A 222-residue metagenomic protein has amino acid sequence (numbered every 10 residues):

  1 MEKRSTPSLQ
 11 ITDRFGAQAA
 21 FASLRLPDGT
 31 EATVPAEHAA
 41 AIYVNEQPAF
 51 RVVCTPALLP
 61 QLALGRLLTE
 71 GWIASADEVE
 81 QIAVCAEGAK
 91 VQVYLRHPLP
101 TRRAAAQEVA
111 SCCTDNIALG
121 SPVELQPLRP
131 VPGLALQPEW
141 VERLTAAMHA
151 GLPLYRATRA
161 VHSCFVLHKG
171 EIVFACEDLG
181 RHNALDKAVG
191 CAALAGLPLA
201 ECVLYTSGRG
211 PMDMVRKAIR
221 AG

Functional and structural regions predicted by a protein language model:
E2-S163, L167-H168, F174: Intrinsically disordered, low-complexity regions enriched in acidic/Ser/Thr/Pro/Gln residues
A57-L58, L67-L68, G180-H182, G190-L194 (+1 more regions): Short, solvent-exposed amphipathic alpha-helical segments in soluble enzyme and RNA/protein-processing domains
L58, Q137-W140, L144, R181-A184 (+2 more regions): General structural feature for long, well-ordered alpha-helical segments within catalytic domains of soluble enzymes
I82-L99, L199-G222: Cysteine/selenocysteine-centered motifs that mediate thiol-based redox chemistry or coordinate metal-sulfur cofactors
H149, V189-A193, V215: Generic structural signal for well-ordered alpha-helical scaffold segments
L154-G208: Glycine- and Gly-Pro-enriched alpha-helical subdomains that act as flexible, kink-prone "lid/hinge" or packing modules
